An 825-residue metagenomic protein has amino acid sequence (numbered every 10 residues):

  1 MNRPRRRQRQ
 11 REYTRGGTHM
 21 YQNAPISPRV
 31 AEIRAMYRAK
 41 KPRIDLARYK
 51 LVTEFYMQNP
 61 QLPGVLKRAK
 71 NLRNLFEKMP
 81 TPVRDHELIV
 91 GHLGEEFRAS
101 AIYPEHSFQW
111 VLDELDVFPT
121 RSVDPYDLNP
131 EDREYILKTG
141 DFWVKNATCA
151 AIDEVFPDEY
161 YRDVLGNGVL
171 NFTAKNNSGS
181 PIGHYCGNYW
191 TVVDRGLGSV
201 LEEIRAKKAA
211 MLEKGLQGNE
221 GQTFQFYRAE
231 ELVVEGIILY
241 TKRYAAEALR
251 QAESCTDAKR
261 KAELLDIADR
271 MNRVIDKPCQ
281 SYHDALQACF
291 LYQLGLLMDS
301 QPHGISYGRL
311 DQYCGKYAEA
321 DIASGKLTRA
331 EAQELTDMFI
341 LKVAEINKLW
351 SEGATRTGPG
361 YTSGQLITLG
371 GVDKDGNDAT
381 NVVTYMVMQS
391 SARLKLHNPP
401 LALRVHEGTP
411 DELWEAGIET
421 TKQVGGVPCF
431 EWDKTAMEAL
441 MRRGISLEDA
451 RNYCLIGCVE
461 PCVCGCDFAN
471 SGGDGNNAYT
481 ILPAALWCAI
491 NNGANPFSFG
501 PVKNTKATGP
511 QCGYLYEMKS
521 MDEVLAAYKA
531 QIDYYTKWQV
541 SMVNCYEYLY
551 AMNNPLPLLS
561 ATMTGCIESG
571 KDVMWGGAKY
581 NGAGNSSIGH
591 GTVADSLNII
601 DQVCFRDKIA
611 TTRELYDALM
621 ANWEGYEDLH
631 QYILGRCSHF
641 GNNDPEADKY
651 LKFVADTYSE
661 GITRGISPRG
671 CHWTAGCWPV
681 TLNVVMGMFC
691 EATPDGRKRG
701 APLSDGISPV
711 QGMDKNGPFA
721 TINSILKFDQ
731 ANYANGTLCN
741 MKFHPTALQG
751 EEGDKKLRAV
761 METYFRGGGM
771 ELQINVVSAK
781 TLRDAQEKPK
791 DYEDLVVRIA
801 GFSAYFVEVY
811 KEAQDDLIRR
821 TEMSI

Functional and structural regions predicted by a protein language model:
M1-E12: Compositionally biased low-complexity segments, especially N-terminal hydrophobic helices that form the hydrophobic
G16-E230, K259, E263-I825: Conserved catalytic cores of very large enzyme subunits
R228-L239: Extended non-globular scaffold/tether segments
I238, A245, L249-A252, K261 (+2 more regions): Heptad-repeat amphipathic alpha-helical coiled-coil interaction surface used for oligomerization/assembly
K242, A246-L249, N598, E822: Short amphipathic alpha-helical segments enriched in leucine
